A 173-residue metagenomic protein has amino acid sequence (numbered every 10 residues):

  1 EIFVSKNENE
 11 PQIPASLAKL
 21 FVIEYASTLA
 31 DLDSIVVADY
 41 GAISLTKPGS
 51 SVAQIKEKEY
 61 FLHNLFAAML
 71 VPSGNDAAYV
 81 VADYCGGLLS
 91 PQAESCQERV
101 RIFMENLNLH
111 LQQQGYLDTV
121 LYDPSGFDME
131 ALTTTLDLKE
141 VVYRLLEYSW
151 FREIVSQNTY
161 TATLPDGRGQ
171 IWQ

Functional and structural regions predicted by a protein language model:
E1-L136, L145-S149: Active-site-adjacent loops and short helices of periplasmic peptidoglycan-processing enzymes
Y116-L117, M129-D137, V142-Q173: Domain-terminus/edge residues, biased toward the C-terminal soluble/receptor-binding domains of extracytoplasmic
